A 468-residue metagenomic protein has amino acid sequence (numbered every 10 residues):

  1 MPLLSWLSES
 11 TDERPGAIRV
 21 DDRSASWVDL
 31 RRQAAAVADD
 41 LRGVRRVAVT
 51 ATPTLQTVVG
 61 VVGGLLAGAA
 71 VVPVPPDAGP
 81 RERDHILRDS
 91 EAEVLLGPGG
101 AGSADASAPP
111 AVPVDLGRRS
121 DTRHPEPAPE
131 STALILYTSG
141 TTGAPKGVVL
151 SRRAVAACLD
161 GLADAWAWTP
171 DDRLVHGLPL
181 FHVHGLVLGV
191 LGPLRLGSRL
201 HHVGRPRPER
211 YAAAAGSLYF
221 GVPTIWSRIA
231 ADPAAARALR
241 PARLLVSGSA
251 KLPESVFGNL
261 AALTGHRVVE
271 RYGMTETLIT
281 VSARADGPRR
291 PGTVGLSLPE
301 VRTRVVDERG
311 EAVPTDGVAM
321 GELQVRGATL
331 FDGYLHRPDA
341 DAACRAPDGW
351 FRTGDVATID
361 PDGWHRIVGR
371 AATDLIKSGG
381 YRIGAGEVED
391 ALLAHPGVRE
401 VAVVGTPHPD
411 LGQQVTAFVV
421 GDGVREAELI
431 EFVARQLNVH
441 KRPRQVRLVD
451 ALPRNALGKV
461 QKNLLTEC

Functional and structural regions predicted by a protein language model:
L3, T11-R14, S120-Y137, A144 (+1 more regions): Conserved pre-ATP/AMP-binding loop-to-beta segment of ANL
L4-S26: AMP-dependent adenylate-forming
R23, A38-P80, R382: Conserved AMP-binding/adenylate-forming
S26-V28, A133-D160: Conserved AMP-binding A3 loop
A156-R173, F181-S217, D232-P233: Conserved AMP-binding/adenylation subdomain of ANL enzymes
S217-G221, A230-R290, R302: Gly/Ser/Thr-rich phosphate-binding loop
R290, R304-Q324, A343, P361-D362 (+2 more regions): Conserved beta-loop-beta connector loops within the AMP-binding
G327, D332-G333, D348, V356-K441 (+3 more regions): AMP-binding/adenylate-forming catalytic core of the ANL superfamily
